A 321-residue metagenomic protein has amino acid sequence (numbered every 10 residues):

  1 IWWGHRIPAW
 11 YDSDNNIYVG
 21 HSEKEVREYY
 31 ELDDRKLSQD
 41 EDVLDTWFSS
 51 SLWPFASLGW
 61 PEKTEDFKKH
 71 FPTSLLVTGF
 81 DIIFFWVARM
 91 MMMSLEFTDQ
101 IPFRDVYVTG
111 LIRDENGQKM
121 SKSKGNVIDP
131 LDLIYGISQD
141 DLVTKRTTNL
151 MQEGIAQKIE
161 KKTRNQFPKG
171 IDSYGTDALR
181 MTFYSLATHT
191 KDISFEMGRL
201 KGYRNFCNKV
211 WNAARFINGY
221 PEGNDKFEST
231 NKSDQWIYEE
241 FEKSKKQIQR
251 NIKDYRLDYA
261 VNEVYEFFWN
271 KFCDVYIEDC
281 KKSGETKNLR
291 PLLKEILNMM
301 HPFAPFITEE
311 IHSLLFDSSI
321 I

Functional and structural regions predicted by a protein language model:
I1-G223, I237-K281, K287-M300: Structured secondary-structure scaffolds
R104-V108, S313, I321: Beta-strand segments within the central parallel beta-sheet cores of soluble alpha/beta enzyme folds
K201, S318-I321: C-terminal low-complexity, glycine/proline- and small-hydrophobic-enriched intrinsically disordered tails that act as
E222-D225, C280, T308-L315: Structured alpha-helical bundle/scaffold domains in large eukaryotic membrane-trafficking regulators
H301-P302, S313: Solvent-exposed polar/charged
